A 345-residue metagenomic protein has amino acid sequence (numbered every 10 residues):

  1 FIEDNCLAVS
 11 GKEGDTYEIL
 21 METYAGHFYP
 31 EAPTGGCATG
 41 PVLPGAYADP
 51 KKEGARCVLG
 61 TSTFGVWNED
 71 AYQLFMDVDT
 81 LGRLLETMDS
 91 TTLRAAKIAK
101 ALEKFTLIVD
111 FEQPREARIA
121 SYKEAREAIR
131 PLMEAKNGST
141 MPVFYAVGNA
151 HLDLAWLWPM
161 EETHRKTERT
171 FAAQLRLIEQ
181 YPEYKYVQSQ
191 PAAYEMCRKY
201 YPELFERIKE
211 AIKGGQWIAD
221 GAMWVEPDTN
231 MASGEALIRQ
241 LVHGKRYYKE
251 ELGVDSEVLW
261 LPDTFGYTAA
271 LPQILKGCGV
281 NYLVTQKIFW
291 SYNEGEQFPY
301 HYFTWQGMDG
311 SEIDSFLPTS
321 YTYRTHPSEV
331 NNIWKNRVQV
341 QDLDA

Functional and structural regions predicted by a protein language model:
F1-A345: Catalytic-domain carbohydrate-binding cleft regions of carbohydrate-active enzymes
